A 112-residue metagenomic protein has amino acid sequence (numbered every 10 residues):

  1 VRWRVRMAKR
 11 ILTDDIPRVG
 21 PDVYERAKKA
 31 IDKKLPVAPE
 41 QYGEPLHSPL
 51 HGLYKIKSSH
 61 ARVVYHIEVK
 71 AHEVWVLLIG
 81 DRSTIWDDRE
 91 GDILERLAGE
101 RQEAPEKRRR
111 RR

Functional and structural regions predicted by a protein language model:
V1, Y42, G52, H72-W75: Residue-level signal for beta-strand positions within conserved beta-sheet cores that form or flank
V1-A30, Q102-R112: Arg/Lys-rich, positively charged N-terminal/basic patches that mediate binding to nucleic acids
R10, H51, D81: Residues that form or immediately flank small-molecule/cofactor binding pockets and catalytic motifs
T13, V37, D81-T84: Active-site micro-motifs of SAM-dependent methyltransferase domains
V23, A27, I31, Y42 (+1 more regions): Amphipathic alpha-helical interface surfaces
A30, P45-L46, L53, H66 (+2 more regions): Short amphipathic alpha-helical interaction elements located at domain edges and within/adjacent to intrinsically
D32-K57: A short, surface-exposed loop/turn module that caps and links secondary-structure elements
A61, H66-R112: Enriched for short, Lys/Arg-rich terminal
